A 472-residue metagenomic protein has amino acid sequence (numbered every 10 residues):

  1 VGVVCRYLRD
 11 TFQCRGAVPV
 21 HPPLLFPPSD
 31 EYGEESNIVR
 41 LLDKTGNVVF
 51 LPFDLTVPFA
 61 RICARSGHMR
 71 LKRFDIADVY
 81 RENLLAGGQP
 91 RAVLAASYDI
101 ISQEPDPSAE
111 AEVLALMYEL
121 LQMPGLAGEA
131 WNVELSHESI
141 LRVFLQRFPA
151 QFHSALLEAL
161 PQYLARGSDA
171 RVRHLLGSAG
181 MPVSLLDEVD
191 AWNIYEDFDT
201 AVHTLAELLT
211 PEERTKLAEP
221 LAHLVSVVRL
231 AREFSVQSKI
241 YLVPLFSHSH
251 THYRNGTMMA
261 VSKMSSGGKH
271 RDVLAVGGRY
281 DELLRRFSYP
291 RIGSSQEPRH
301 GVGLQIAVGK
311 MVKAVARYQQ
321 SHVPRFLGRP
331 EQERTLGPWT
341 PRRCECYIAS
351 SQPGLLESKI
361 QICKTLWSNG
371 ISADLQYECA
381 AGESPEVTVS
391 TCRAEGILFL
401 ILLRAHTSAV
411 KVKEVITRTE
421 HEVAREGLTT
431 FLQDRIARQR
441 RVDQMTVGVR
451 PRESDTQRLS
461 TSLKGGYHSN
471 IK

Functional and structural regions predicted by a protein language model:
V3-R15, L25-P27, E34, G46 (+3 more regions): Positively charged, Gly/Ser-enriched RNA/tRNA-binding surfaces
A17-P19: N-terminal alpha-helical transmembrane segments of multi-pass membrane transport and channel/translocase proteins
I38-G46, P149-L185, S262-S265: Acidic, His- and aromatic-enriched active-site or binding-groove loops in soluble protein domains that engage sugars
N132-P149: Glycine-rich, mobile lid/loop segments that gate access to catalytic sites or pores
E134, P149, H153, A165 (+2 more regions): Intrinsic-disorder-associated interaction segments
